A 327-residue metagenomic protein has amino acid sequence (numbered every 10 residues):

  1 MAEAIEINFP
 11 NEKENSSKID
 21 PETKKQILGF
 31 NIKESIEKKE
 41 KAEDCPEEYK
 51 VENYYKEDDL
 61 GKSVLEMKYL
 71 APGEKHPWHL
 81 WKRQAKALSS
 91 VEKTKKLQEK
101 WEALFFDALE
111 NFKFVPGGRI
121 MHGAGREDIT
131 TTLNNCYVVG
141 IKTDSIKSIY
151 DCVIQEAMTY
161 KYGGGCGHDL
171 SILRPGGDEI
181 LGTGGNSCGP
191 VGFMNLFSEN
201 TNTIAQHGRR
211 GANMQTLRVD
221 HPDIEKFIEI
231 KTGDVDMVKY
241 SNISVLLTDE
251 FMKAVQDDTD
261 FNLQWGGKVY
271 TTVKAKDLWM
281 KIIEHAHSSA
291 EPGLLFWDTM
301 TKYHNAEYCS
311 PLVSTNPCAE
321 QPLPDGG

Functional and structural regions predicted by a protein language model:
A2-G327: Extended catalytic cores of very large enzyme megasubunits
